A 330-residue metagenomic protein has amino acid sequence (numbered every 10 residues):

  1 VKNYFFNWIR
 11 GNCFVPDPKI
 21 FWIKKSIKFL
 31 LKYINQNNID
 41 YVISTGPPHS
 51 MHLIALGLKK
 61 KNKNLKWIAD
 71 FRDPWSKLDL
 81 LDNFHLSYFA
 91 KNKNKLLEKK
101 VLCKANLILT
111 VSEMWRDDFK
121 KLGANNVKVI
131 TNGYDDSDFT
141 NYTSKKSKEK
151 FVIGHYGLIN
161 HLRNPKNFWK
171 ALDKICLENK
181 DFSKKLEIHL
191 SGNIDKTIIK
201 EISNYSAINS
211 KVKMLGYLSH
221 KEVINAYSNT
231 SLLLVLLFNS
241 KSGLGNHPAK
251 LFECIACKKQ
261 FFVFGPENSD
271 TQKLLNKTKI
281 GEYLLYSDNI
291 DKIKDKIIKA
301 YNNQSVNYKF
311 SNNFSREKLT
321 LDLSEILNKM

Functional and structural regions predicted by a protein language model:
V1-Y41, K91-N94: Conserved nucleotide-sugar donor-binding subdomain of glycosyltransferases
C13, D17, I27, S50-L53 (+3 more regions): Membrane-proximal helix-turn-helix segments that form the acceptor-binding/catalytic region of lipid-linked
N106, K211-K213, Y227-L244, Y301: Acidic donor-binding loop of glycosyltransferase active sites
M114, G133: Carbohydrate-associated surface elements
Y134-K150: Acidic anion/phosphate-binding donor-loop and adjacent secondary structure in glycosyltransferase catalytic cores
K146-R163, W169-L172, L319: Conserved donor-binding/catalytic core segment of Leloir-type glycosyltransferases
K185, G192-I224: Nucleotide-activated donor-binding/catalytic signature segment of Leloir-type glycosyltransferases, i.e., the conserved
S287-K292, N302-K329: A charged, aromatic-enriched C-terminal amphipathic alpha-helix characteristic of glycosyltransferases across folds
